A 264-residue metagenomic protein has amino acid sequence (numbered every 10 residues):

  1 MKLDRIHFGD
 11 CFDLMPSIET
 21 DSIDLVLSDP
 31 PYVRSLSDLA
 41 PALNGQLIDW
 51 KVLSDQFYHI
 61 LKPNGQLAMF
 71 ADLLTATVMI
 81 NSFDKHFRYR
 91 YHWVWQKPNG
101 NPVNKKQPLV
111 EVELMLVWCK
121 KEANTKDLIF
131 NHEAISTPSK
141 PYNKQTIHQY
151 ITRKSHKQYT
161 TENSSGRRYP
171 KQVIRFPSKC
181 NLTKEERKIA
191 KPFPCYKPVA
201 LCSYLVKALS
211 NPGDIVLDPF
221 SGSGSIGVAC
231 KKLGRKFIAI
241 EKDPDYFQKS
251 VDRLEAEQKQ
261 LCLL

Functional and structural regions predicted by a protein language model:
M1-A239, D245-F247: Core catalytic lobe of class I
M1-L3, L254-L264: Positively charged, low-complexity nucleic-acid-binding target-recognition regions
S250: Conserved SAM-binding loop
